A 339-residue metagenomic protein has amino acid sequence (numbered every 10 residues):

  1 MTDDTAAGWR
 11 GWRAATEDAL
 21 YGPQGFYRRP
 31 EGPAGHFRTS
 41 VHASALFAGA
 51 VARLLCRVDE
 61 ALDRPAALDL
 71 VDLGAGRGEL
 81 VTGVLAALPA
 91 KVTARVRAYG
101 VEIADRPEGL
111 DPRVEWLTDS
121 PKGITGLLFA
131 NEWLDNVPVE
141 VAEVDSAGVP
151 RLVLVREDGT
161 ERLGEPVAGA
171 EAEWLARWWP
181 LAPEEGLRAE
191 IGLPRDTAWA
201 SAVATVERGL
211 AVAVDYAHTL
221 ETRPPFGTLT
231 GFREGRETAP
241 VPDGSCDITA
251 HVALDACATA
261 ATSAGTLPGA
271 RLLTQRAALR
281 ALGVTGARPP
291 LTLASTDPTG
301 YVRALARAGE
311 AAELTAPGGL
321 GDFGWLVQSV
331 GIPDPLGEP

Functional and structural regions predicted by a protein language model:
M1-I124, A142, A277-R280, G286 (+2 more regions): Rossmann-like AdoMet
W12-D18, A130, H218, T222: Hydrophobic/aromatic-rich, well-ordered segments within soluble, folded domains that form packed cores
A19, L128, C257: A residue-level signal for conserved active-site and pocket-lining positions in enzyme catalytic cores
V71, V101, L128-N131, V214: Active-site flanking residues adjacent to catalytic metal/cofactor-binding acidic residues
A75-L80, D135, H218-T219: Gly/Ser/Thr-rich loops at beta-strand to alpha-helix junctions that form or flank small-molecule/cofactor-binding
K122-S146, R188-L193, T197, T205-V212: A short SAM/SAH-binding and catalytic strip from SAM-dependent methyltransferases
G126-W179, F226-E234: A mobile, often basic/glycine-rich helix-loop segment that functions as the active-site lid/recognition loop
E173-P339: Long, Lys/Arg- and hydrophobic-enriched amphipathic alpha-helices
